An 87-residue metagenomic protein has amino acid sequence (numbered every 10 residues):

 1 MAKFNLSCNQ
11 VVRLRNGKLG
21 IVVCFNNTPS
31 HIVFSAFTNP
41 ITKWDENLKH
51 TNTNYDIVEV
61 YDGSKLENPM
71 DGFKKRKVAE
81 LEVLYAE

Functional and structural regions predicted by a protein language model:
M1-C8: Mixed-charge, Lys/Arg-rich low-complexity intrinsically disordered regions
A2, V23, I32-S35, E59 (+1 more regions): Short non-domain terminal segments
L6, N16-K18, K77-E80: Sequence-pattern detector for short linear motifs and compositional/periodic biases rather than a specific fold
R15-T53: Basic/aromatic-rich interaction segments and small domains that mediate binding to polyanionic partners
T38-E87: Intrinsically disordered, low-complexity, charged/polar segments
